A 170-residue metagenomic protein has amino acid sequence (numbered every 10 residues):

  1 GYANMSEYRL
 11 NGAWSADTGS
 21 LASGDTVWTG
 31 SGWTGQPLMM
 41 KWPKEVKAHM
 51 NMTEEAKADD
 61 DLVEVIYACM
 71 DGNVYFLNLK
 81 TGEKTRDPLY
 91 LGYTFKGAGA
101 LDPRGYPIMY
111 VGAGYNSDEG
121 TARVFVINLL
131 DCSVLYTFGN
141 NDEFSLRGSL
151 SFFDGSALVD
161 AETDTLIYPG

Functional and structural regions predicted by a protein language model:
G1-G170: Noncatalytic, solvent-exposed loop/strand surfaces of beta-propeller-type extracellular/periplasmic domains
